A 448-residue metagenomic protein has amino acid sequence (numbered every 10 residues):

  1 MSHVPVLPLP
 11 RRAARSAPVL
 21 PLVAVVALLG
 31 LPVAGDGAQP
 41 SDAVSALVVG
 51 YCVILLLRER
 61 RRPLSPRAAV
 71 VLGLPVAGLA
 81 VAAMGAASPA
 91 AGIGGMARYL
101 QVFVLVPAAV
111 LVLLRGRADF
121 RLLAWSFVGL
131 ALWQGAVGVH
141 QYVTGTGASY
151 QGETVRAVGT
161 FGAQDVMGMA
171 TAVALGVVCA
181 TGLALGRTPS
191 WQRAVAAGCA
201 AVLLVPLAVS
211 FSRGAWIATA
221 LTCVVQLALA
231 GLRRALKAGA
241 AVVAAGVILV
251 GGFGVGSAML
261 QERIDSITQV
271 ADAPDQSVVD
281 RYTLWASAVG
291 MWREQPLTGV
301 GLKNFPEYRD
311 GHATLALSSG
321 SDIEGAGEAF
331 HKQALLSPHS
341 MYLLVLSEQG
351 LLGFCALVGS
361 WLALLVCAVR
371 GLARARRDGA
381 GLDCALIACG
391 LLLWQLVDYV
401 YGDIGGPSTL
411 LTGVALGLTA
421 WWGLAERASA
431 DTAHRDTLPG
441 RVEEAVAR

Functional and structural regions predicted by a protein language model:
M1-V81, A118-R121, W125, L424-R448: Transmembrane signal-anchor hairpin modules in multi-pass inner-membrane enzymes, especially those that act on
Y51-R60, A80-Q134: Transmembrane alpha-helical segments and their membrane-water interfaces
R121-E153, F161-L229: Alpha-helical transmembrane segments of multi-pass inner-membrane proteins
A157-T160, F253-S287, R293, E307 (+2 more regions): Flexible juxtamembrane loops connecting transmembrane helices in multi-pass membrane enzymes that build or modify
A230-A273, G290-E294, L302, A447: A membrane-periplasm/extracellular boundary helix in multi-pass inner-membrane enzymes that assemble envelope glycans
A273-V278, K303-V345: Interfacial juxtamembrane loops and adjacent helix segments that form the catalytic/substrate-binding surfaces
E348-L393: Hydrophobic transmembrane alpha-helices and their immediate junctions
C367, I387-R448: Transmembrane alpha-helices of multi-pass inner-membrane enzymes
